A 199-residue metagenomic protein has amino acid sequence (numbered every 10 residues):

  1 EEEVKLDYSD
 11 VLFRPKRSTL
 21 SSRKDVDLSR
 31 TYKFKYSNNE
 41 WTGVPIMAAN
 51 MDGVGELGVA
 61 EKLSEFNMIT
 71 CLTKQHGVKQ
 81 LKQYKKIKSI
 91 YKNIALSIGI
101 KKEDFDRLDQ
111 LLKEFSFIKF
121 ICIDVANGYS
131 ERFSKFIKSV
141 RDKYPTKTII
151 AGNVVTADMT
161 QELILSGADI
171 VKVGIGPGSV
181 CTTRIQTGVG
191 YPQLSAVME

Functional and structural regions predicted by a protein language model:
E1-E199: Active-site entrance/lid segments in N-terminal catalytic domains of soluble metabolic enzymes
